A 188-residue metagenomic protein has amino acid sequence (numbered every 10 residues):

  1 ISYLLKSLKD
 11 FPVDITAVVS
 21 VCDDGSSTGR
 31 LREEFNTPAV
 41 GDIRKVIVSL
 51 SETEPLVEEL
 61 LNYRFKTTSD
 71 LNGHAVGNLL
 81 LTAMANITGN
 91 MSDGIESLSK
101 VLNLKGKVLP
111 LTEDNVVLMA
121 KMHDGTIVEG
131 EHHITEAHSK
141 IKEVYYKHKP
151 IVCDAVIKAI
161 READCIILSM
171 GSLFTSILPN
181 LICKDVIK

Functional and structural regions predicted by a protein language model:
I1, V18, G171-T175: Short glycine-rich anion-binding loops that position phosphate/pyrophosphate groups of nucleotides and phosphorylated
I1-L5, G25-T28: Short N-terminal binding/cap micro-motifs at the start of the first secondary-structure element
Y3-D14: A short, Lys/Arg-enriched amphipathic alpha-helix followed by its capping loop at the start of a domain
I15-S20, K188: Short internal beta-strands
C22-S139: Electropositive, gly/pro-rich neighborhoods at or near active sites that engage anionic ligands
D114-M170, F174: Active-site gating loop/helix substructures
N180-I187: Charged helix-capping and loop-helix junction motifs
